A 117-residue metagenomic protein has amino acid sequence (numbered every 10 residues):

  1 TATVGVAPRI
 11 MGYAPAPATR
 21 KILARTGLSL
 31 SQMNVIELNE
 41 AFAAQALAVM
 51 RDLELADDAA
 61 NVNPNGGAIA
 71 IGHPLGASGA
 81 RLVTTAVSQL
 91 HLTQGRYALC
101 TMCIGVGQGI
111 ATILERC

Functional and structural regions predicted by a protein language model:
T1-C117: Claisen-condensing/thiolase-fold acyl-transfer catalytic domains that form or cleave C-C bonds in fatty acid
